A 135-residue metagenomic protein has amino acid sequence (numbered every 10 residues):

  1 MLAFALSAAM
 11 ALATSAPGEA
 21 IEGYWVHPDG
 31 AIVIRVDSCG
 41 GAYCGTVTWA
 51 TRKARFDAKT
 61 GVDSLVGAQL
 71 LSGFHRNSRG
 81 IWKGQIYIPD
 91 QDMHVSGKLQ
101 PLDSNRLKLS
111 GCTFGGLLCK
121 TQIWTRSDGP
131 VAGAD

Functional and structural regions predicted by a protein language model:
M1-A11: Bacterial N-terminal signal peptides
A11-W25: Cleaved targeting-peptide boundary
I21-E22, V26-S96, G129: Central antiparallel beta-sheet cores of small beta-barrel/beta-sandwich binding domains
C39, L102-D103: Structural motif
P89, Q100, T113-G115: Short polar/acidic secondary-structure junctions
L107: Short aromatic-glycine-enriched beta-strand elements
S110: Ligand-binding face of N-terminal immunoglobulin V-set domains in extracellular IgSF glycoproteins
T113-D135: Edge beta-strand at a domain terminus
